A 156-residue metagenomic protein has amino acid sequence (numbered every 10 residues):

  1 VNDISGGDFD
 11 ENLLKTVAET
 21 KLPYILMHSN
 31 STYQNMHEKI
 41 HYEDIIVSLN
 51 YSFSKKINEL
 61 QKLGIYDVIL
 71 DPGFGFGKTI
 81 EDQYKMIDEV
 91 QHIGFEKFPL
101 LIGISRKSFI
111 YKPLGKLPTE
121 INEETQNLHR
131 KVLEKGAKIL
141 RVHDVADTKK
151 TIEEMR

Functional and structural regions predicted by a protein language model:
N2-K62, G77-R156: Active-site-adjacent loop and "lid" segments of alpha/beta metabolic enzymes
F74: Active-site metal-binding loops of divalent metal-dependent hydrolases
